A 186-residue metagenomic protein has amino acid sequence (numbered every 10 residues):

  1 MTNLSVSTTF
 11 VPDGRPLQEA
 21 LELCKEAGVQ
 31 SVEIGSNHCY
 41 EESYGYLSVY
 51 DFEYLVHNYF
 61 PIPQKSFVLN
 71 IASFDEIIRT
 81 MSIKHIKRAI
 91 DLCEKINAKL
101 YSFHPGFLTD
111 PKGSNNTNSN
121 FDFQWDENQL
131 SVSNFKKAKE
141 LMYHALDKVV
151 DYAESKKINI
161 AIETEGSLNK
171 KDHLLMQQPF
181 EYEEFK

Functional and structural regions predicted by a protein language model:
M1-I90, E94-A98: N-terminal pre-domain/capping segments
D75-K186: Active-site acidic/histidine proton-transfer and metal-coordination neighborhood in alpha/beta enzyme cores
